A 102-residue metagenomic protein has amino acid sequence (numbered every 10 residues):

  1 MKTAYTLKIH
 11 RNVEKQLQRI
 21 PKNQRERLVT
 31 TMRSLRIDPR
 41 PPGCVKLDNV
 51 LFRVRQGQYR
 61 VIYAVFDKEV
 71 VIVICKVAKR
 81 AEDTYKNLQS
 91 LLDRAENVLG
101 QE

Functional and structural regions predicted by a protein language model:
M1-E26, E102: Arg/Lys-rich, positively charged N-terminal/basic patches that mediate binding to nucleic acids
K2-T6, Q56, A64-E102: Enriched for short, Lys/Arg-rich terminal
Q16, T31-S34, V73: Residue-level recognition of specific faces of alpha-helices
K22-R25, I37, P41, D67: Alpha-helix boundary/capping and short turn/kink residues
Q24, T31, G43, T84-L91: Amphipathic alpha-helical interface surfaces
T30-R55: A short, surface-exposed loop/turn module that caps and links secondary-structure elements
Y59: ATP phosphate-binding glycine-rich loop
